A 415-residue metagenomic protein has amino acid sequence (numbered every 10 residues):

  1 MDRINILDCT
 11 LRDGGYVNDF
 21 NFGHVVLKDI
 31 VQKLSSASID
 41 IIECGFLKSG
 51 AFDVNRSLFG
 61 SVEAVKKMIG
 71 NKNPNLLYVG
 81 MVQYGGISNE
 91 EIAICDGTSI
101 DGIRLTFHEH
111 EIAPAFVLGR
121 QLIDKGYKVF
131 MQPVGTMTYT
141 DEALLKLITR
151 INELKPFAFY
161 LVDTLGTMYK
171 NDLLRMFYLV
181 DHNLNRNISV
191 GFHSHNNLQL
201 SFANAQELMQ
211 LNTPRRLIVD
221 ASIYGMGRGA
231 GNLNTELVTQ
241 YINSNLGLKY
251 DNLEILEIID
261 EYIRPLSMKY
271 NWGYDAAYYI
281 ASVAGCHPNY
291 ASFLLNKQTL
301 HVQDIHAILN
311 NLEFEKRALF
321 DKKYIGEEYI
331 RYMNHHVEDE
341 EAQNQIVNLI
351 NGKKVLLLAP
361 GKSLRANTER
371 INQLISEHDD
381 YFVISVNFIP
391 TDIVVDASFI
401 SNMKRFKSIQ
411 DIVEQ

Functional and structural regions predicted by a protein language model:
M1-E341: Catalytic cores and adjacent flexible loops of soluble metabolic enzymes that perform enolate/carbanion chemistry on
M1-I4, L349-V355, D379: A short, charged/proline- and glycine-enriched loop that marks the coil->beta-strand transition at the N-terminal
G15-D19, L364-T368, D392: Short N-terminal binding/cap micro-motifs at the start of the first secondary-structure element
K48, H335-R370, I389, M403: Aromatic- and Gly/Pro-rich donor/ligand-binding loops that form nucleotide- or phosphate-bearing donor binding pockets
D53-A64, I371-I375, V395-S401: Glycine-rich loop at the start of a catalytic domain that most often binds anionic cofactors/ligands
M81-Y84, H108, L358-K362, I400-M403 (+1 more regions): Structural motif
E90-C95, V117-L118, N204, N367-L374 (+2 more regions): A short acidic, amphipathic alpha-helical/loop segment
L374-F382, F388-Q415: Acidic/Gly/His-enriched mid-domain segments of enzyme catalytic cores or analogous surface patches that mediate
